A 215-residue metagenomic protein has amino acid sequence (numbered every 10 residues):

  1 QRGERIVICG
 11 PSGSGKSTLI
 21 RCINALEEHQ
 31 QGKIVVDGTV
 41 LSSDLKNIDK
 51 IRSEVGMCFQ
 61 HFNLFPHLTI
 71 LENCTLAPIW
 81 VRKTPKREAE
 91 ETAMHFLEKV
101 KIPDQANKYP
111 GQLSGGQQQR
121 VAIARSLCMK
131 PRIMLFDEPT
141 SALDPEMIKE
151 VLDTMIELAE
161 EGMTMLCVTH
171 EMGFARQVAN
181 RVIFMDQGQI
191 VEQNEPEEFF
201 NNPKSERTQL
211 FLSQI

Functional and structural regions predicted by a protein language model:
Q1-P196: ABC family nucleotide-binding domain
F184-Q187, V191-Q193, E197-I215: C-terminal boundary and immediately downstream tail of ABC-type ATPase nucleotide-binding domains
